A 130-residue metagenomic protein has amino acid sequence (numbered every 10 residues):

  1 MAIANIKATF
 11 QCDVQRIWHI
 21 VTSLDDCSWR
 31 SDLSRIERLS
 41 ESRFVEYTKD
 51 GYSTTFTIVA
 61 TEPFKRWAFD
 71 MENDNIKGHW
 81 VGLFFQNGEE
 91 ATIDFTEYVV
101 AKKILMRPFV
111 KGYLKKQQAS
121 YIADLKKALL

Functional and structural regions predicted by a protein language model:
M1-E37: Hydrophobic ligand-binding cavity/cleft-lining segments
M1-K7, R43, S53, R66 (+2 more regions): Intrinsic-disorder/low-complexity, polar/charged segments enriched in Ser/Thr/Lys/Arg/Asp/Glu/Gln
Q11-Q15, V59-F64, L83-T92, L129-L130: A short, structured loop/turn motif at beta-sheet edges
T22-N75, D124, A128-L130: Glycine-rich portal/gate segments that line the openings of hydrophobic small-molecule binding cavities
N73-S120, L125-K127: Beta-strand/loop substructures that line and gate deep hydrophobic ligand-binding cavities in soluble
